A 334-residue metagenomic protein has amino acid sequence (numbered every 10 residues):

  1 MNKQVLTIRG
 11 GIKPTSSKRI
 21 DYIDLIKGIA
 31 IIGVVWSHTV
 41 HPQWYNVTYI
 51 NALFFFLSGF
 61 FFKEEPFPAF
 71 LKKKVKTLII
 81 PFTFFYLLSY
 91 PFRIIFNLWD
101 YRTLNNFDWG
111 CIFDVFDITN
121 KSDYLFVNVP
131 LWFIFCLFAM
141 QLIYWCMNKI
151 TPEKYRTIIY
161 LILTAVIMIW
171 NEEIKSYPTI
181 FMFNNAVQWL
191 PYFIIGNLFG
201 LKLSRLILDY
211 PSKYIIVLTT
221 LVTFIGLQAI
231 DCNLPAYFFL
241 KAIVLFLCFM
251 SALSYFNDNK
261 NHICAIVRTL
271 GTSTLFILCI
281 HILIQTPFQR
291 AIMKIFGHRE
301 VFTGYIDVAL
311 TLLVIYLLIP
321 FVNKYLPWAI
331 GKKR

Functional and structural regions predicted by a protein language model:
N2-R334: Alpha-helical transmembrane segments and their immediate juxtamembrane cytosolic regions
